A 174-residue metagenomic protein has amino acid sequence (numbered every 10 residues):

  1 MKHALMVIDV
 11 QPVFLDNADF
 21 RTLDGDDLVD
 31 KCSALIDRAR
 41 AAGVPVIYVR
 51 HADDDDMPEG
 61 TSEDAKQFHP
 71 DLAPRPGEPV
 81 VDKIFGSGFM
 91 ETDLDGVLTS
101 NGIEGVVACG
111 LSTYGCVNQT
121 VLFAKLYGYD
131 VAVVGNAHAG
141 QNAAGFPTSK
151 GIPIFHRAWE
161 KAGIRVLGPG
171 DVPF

Functional and structural regions predicted by a protein language model:
H3-A4, K31-D37, E59-F174: Active-site-adjacent betaalpha module
P12: Short, glycine/acidic-enriched loop or turn micro-motifs at the edges of active sites
L15: An N-terminally biased module of ancient metal coordination in phosphate/nucleic-acid-related enzymes
D19-G25, P58: Short glycine-enriched, charge-decorated loop/helix-capping segments at active-site entrances that position
D26-D30: Short, well-structured N-terminal submotif of metal-dependent ribonuclease cores
A39-D54: Von Willebrand factor
